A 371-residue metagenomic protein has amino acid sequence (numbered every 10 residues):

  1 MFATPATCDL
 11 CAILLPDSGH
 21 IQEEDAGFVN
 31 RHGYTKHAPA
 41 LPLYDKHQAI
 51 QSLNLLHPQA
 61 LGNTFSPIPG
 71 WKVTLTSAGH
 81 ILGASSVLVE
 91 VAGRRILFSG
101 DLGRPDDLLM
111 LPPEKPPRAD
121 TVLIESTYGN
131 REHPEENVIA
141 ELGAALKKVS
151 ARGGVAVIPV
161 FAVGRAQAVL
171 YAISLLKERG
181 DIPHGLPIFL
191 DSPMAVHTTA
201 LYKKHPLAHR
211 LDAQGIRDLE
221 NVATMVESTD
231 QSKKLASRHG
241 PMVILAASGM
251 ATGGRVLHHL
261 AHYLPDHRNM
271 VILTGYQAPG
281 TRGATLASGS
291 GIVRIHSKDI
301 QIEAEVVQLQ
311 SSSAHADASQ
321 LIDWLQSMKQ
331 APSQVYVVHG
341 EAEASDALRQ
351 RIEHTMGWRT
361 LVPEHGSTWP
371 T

Functional and structural regions predicted by a protein language model:
M1-A168, S174-H184: His/Asp/Glu-rich metal-coordinating catalytic cores of metallo-dependent phosphodiesterases/hydrolases acting on
D106-T121, V196, Y202, Q277-Q301: Short, compositionally biased "basic patch" segments
E114-R118, I182-P183, H262-H267, D299 (+1 more regions): Short, conserved loop/helix-junction motifs that constitute active-site signature segments in enzyme catalytic cores
L142-T281, R294, H354: Hard-cation-handling environments
G254-Y263, S313-K329: A short, acidic, amphipathic alpha-helical segment used as a generic capping/interface helix at domain edges
V256, V335, T360: Hydrophobic, well-ordered secondary-structure elements that form the walls of internal hydrophobic environments
R294-L325: Generic long, charged, amphipathic alpha-helical segments
L321-G357: C-terminal structured "cap/appendage" subdomains that terminate the fold
